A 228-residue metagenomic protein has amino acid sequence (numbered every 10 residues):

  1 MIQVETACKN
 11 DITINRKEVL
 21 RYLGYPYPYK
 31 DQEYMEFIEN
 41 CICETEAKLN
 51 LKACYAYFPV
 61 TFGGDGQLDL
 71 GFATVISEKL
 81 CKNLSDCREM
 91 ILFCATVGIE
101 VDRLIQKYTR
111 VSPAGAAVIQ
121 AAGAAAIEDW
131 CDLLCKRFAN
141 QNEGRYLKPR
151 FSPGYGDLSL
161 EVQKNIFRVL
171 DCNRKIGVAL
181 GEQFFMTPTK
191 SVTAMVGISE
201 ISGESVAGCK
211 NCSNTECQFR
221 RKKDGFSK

Functional and structural regions predicted by a protein language model:
M1-I119: Active-site helix-to-loop segments that bind/position phosphate- or nucleotide-bearing substrates and donors across
E33-E36, N40, A125, D129 (+1 more regions): Conserved active-site and cofactor/substrate-binding residues in soluble primary-metabolism enzymes
I42-L49, W130, F138, N142 (+1 more regions): Structural signal for hydrophobic packing residues in well-ordered secondary-structure cores of soluble enzyme domains
L51-V60, F138-S152: Flexible, glycine/charged-enriched surface loops at secondary-structure junctions
D102-Q106, C135-G144: Short, solvent-exposed secondary-structure capping/transition elements
A114-K136, N140: Compact, glycine/acidic-enriched structural inserts
G144-K222: Short terminal or interdomain "cap/linker" segment that borders an active site or interface and mediates
D224-K228: Short cysteine/histidine-rich metal-coordination sites, predominantly Zn2+-binding motifs
